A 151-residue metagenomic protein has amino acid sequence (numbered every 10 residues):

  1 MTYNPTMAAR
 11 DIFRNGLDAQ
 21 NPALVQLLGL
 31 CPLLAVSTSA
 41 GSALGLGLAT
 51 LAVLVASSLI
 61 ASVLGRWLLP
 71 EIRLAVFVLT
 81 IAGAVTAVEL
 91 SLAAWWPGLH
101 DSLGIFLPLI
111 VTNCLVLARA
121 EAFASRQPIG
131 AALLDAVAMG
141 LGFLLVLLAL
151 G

Functional and structural regions predicted by a protein language model:
M1-G16: Short, Lys/Arg-rich, polar N-terminal cytosolic tail immediately upstream of the first transmembrane signal-anchor
N15, S62-R66, A131-M139: Short amphipathic alpha-helical coupling elements at transmembrane boundaries
L17-V36, G47-L51: The first (N-terminal) embedded transmembrane alpha-helix
A40-A56, V76, H100-V111: Structural signature of hydrophobic alpha-helical transmembrane segments
S57-P70, L117-Q127: C-terminal ends of transmembrane helices
L68-I81, S102-P108, A132-A136: Cytoplasmic-side transmembrane-helix entry/capping segments in multi-pass membrane proteins
A87-L103: Transmembrane alpha-helix boundary signature
D135-G151: Hydrophobic alpha-helical membrane-insertion segments
